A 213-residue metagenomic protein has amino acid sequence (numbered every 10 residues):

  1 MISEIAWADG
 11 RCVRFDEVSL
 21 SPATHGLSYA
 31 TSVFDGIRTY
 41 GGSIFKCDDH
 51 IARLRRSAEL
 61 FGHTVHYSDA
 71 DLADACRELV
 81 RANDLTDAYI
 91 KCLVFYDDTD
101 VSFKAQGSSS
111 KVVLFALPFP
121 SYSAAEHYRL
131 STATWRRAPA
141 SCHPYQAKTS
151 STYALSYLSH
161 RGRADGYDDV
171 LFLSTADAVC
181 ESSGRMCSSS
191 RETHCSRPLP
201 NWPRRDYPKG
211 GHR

Functional and structural regions predicted by a protein language model:
M1-L171, T175-A178, P203-R204, K209 (+1 more regions): Conserved alpha/beta cores of soluble small-molecule-handling proteins
A178-N201, R205: Glycine- and Gly-Pro-enriched alpha-helical subdomains that act as flexible, kink-prone "lid/hinge" or packing modules
